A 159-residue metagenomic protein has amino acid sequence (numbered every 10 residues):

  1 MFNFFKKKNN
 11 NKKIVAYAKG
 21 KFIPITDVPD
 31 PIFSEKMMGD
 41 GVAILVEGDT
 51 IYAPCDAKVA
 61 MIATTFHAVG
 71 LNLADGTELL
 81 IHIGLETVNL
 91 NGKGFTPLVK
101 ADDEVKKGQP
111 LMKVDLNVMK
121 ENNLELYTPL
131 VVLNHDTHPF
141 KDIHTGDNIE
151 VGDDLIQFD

Functional and structural regions predicted by a protein language model:
M1-D159: Contiguous, well-folded functional domains in the mature portion of proteins
